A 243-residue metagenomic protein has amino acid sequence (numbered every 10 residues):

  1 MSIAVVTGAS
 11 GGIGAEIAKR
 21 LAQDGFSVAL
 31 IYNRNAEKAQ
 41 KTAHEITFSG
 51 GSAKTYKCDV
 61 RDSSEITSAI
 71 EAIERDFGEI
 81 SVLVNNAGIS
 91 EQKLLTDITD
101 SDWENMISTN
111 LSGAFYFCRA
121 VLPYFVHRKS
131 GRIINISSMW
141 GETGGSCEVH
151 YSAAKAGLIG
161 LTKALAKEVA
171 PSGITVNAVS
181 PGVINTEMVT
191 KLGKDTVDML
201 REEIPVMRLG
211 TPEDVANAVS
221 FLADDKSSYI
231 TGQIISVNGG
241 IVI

Functional and structural regions predicted by a protein language model:
S10-G11: Conserved glycine-rich cofactor-binding loop
F26-A39: Conserved glycine-rich Rossmann-like NAD(P)H-binding loop of the short-chain dehydrogenase/reductase
I89, T96-F115, S130, I134 (+2 more regions): Catalytic Tyr-X3-Lys loop
L94-L95, D102-I107, V189, T196 (+1 more regions): Substrate-binding pocket helix/loop in short-chain dehydrogenase/reductase
F115, S130, R208-V237, V242: C-terminal substrate-recognition "lid" of short-chain dehydrogenase/reductases
C118, A154, T162: Active-site helix of classical SDR
P123, K167-P171, S228: Alpha-helical segment proximal to the catalytic Tyr-Lys
S138: Residue(s) in the substrate-gating loop at a strand-loop-helix junction that position the organic substrate next
